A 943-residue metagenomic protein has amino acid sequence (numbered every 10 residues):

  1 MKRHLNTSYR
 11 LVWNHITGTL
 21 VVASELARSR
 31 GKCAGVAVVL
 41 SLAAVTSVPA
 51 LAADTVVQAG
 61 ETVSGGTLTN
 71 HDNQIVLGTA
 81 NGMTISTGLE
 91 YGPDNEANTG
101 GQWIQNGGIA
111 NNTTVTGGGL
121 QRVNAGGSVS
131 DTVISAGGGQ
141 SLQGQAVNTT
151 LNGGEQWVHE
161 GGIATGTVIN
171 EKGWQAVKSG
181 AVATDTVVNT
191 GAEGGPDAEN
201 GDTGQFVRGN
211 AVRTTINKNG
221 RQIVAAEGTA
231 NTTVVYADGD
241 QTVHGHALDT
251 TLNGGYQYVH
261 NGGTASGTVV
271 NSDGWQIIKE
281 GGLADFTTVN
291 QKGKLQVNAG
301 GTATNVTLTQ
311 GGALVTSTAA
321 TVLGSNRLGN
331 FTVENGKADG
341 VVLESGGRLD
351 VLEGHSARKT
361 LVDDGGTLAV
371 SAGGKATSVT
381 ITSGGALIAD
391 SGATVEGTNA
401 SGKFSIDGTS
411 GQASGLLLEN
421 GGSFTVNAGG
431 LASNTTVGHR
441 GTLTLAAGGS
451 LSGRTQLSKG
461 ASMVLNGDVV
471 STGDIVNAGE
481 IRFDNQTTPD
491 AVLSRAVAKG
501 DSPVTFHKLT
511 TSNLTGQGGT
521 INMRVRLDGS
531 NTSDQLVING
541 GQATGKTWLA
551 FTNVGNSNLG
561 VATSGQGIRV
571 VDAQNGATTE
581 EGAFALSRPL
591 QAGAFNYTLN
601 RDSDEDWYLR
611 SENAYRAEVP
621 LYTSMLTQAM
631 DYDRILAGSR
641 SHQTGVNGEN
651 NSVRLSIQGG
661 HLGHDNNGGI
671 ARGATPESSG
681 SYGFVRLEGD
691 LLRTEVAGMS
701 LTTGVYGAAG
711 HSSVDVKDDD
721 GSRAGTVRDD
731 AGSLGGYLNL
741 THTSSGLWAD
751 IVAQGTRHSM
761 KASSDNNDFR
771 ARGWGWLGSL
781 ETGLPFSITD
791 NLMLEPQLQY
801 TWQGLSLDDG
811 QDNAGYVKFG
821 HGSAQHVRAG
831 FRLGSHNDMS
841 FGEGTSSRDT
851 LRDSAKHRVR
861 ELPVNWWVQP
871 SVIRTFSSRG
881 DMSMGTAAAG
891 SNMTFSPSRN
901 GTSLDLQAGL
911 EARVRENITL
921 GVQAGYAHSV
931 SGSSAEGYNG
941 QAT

Functional and structural regions predicted by a protein language model:
K2-R3, R10-S24, N522-V525, T532-S533 (+2 more regions): Outer-membrane translocation/initiation segment of Type V secreted surface proteins
H4-L5, Y9-L51: Gram-negative bacterial Sec-dependent N-terminal signal peptides
D54-D72: Short N-terminal segments immediately surrounding and downstream of signal-peptide cleavage
V63, Q74-V76, A80-I85, Q102-I104 (+37 more regions): Fold-core signature of tandem repeat domains
L68, L323-N326, K359, T377-G385 (+5 more regions): Extracellular beta-solenoid/beta-roll
E90-E96, E193-G201, A491-A498, F841-V859: Intrinsically disordered, low-complexity Ser/Thr- and acidic-rich flexible linkers and loops, especially at boundaries
E612-Q797, W802-G804, D808-G810, S898 (+1 more regions): Outer membrane beta-barrel translocator domains of Type V secretion systems
G735, K818-T943: Outer membrane beta-barrel transmembrane domains
